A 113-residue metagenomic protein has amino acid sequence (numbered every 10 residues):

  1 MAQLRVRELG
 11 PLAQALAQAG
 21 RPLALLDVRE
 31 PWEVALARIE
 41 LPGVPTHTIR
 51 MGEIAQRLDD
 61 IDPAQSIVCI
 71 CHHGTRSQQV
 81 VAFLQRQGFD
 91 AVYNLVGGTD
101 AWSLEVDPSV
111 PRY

Functional and structural regions predicted by a protein language model:
M1-A24, P31-S66, T75-Y113: Rhodanese-like catalytic fold shared by cysteine-dependent sulfurtransferases and DSP/PTP-type phosphatases
C69-C71: Short, surface-exposed ligand- or partner-binding patches at beta-edge/loop junctions that are enriched in aromatics
